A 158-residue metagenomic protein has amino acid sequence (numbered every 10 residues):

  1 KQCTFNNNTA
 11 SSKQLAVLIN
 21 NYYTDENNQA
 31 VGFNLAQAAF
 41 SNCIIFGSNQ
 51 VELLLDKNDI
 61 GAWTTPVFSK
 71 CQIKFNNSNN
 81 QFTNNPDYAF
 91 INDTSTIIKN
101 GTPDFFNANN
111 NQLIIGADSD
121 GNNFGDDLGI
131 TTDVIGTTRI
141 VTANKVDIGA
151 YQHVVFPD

Functional and structural regions predicted by a protein language model:
K1-G116: Predominantly extracellular beta-rich ligand-binding scaffolds that present long acidic/polar faces for carbohydrate
N111, G116-D158: Surface beta-loop-beta hairpin patches that serve as ligand-binding interfaces in beta-rich domains
